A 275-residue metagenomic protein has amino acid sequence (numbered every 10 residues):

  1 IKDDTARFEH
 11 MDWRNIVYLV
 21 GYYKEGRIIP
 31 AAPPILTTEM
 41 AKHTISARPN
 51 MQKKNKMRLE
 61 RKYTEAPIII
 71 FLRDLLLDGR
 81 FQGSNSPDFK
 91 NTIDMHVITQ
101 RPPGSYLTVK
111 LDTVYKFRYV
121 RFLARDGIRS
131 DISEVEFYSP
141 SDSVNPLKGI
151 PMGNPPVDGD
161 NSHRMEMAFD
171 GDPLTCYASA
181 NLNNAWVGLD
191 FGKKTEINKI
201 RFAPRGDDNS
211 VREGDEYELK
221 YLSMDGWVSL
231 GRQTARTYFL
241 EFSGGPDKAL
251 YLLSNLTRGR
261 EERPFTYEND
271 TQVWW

Functional and structural regions predicted by a protein language model:
K2-H10, T234-F239: Short, solvent-exposed S/T- and G/P-enriched segments that are highly enriched in secreted/extracellular and lumenal
D4-A6, V17-Y22: Acidic, serine/threonine- and glycine-rich low-complexity intrinsically disordered segments that serve as flexible
W13-I16, A249: A glycine-anchored, Pro-Gly-centered beta-turn/N-cap motif
Y22-P34, E39-T92, R101-L240, G244-W275: Aromatic, loop-rich ligand-recognition surfaces of beta-strand-rich domains
